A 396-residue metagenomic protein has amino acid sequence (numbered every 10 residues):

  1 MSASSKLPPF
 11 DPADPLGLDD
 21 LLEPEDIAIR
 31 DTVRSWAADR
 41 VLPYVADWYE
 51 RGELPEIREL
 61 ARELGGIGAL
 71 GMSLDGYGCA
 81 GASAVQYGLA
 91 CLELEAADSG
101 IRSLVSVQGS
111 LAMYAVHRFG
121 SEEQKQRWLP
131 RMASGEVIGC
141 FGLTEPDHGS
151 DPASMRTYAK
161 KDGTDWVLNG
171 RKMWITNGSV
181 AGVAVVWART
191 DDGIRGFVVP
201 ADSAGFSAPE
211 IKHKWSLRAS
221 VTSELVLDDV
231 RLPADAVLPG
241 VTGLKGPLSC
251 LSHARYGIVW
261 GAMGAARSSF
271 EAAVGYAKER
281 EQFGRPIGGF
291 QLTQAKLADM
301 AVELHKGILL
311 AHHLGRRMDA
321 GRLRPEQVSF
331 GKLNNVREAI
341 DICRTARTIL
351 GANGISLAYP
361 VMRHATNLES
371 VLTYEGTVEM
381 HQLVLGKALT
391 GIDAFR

Functional and structural regions predicted by a protein language model:
M1-A97, V107, F119-Q124, R131 (+4 more regions): Alpha-helical interface subdomain recognition
A82, D151-A153, N177-A181, R218-S220 (+1 more regions): Short glycine/proline-enriched turns and hinge-like loops at secondary-structure junctions
S103-E123, G149: N-terminal glycine-rich flavin-associated loop
G135-L143: A short, Trp-centered hydrophobic/proline-enriched beta-strand micro-motif
D147-S150, W174-N177, R189, K214-V221: Short Gly/Pro-enriched turn/cap motifs at secondary-structure boundaries
S154, D202-R231: Flexible, small-/acidic-enriched active-site or ligand-binding loops
R156, D165, N169-P209: A short core secondary-structure module
S223-S249: A short, charged helix-loop
